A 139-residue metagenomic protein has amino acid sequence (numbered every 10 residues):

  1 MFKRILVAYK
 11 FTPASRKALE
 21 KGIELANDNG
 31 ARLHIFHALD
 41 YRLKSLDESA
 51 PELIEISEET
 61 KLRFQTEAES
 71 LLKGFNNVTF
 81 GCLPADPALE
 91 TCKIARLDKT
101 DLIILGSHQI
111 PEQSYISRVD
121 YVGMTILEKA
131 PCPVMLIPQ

Functional and structural regions predicted by a protein language model:
M1-K17, F75, T79, L102 (+1 more regions): Intrinsically disordered or low-complexity boundary/linker segments at protein termini and domain junctions
K3-S49: Small/aliphatic-rich secondary-structure junction motif
I23, E69, M124: Active-site phosphate/pyrophosphate- and oxyanion-stabilizing loops and adjacent acidic/basic residues in soluble
E24-N27, K93-R96, E128: Solvent-exposed polar/charged
E52-R63: A short acidic, glycine-rich active-site loop that binds or catalyzes chemistry on phosphate/adenosine moieties
R63, C82-D86, P138: Short beta->alpha linker loops
L72-I103: Structural beta-alpha unit
R96-Q139: Gly/Ser-rich helix-loop-strand patches that form or flank binding pockets for ribonucleotide-derived cofactors
